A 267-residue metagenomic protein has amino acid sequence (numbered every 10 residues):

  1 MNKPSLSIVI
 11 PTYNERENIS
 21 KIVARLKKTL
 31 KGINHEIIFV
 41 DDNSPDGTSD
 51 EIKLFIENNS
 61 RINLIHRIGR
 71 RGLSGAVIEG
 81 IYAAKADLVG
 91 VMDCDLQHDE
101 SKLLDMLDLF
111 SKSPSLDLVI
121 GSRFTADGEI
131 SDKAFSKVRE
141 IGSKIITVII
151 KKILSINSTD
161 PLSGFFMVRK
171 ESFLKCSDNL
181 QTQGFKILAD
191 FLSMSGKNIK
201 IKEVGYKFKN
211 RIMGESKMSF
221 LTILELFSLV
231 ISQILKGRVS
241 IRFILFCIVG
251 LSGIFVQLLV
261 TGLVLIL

Functional and structural regions predicted by a protein language model:
M1-K28: N-proximal low-complexity "stem/linker" segments adjacent to membrane-targeting elements
M1-S5, V148, S155-I156, N179-I266: Hydrophobic helical membrane-anchoring modules
K3-P4, N59, A84-D87: Active-site acidic short loop of glycosyltransferases
E17-K21, D46-L54: Acidic helix N-cap motif at the loop->helix transition within catalytic regions of sugar-transfer enzymes
N34-S44, I65-H66: Short beta-strand/loop segment that forms part of the nucleotide-sugar
D41-D50, L96: A conserved acidic beta->alpha catalytic loop
I65-A83, L88, E100-F185, R211-L221: Acceptor/aglycone-binding surface of glycosyltransferases and processive sugar-polymer synthases
